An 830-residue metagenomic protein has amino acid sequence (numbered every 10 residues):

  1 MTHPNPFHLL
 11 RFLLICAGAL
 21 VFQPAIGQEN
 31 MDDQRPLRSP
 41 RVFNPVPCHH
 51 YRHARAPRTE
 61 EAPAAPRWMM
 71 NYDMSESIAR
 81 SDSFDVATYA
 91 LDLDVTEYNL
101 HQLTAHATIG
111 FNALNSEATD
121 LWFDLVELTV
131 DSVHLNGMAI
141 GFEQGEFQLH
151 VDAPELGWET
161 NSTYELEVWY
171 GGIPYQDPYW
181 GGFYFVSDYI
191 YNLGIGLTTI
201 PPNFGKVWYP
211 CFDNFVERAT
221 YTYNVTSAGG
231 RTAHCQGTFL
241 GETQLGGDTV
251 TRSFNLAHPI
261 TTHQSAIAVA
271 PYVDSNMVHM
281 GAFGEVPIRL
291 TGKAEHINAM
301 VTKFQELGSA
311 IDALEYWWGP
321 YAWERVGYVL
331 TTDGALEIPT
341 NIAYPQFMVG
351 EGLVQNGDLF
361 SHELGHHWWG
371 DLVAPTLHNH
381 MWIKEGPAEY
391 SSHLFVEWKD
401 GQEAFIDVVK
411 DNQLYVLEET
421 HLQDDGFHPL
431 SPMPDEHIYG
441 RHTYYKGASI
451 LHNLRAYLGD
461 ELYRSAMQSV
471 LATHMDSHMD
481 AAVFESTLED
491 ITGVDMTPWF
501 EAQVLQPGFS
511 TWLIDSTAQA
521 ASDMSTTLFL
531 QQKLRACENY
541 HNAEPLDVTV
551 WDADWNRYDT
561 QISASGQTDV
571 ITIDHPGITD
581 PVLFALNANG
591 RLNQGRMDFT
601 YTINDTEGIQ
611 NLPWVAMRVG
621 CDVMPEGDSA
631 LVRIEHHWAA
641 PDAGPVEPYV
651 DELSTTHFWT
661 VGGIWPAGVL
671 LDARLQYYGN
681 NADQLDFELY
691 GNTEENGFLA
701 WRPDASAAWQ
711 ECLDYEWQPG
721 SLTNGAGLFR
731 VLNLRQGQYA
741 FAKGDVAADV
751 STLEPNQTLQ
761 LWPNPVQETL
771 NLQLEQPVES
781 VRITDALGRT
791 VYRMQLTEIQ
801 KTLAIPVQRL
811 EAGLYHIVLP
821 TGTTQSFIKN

Functional and structural regions predicted by a protein language model:
T2-F12, C16, Q23, G27 (+2 more regions): C-terminal outer-membrane/trafficking sorting elements
Q28-T104, I190, I195, T497-P498 (+1 more regions): N-terminal, polar/Ser/Thr-rich
L103-A105, N112-N115, P641-D704: Proteolytic processing hotspots in large secreted/extracellular or virion-associated proteins and select intracellular
A105, I200-N203, C211-S361, Y390 (+1 more regions): Hydrophobic helix-coil surface modules that form long, contiguous segments used for peptide/substrate interaction
A343-D407, M467: Zinc-dependent metallopeptidase catalytic helix centered on the HExxH motif and its immediate flanking segment
E385, E389-S449, N453, H474-M475: Acidic/His/Gly-enriched intrinsically disordered linker/tail segments that often contain short helix/coil "MoRF-like"
G440-L528: Amphipathic alpha-helical substructures
T602-D605, F741-W762: Residue-level detector of functionally pivotal "anchor" positions at catalytic/ligand-binding pockets or at interdomain
